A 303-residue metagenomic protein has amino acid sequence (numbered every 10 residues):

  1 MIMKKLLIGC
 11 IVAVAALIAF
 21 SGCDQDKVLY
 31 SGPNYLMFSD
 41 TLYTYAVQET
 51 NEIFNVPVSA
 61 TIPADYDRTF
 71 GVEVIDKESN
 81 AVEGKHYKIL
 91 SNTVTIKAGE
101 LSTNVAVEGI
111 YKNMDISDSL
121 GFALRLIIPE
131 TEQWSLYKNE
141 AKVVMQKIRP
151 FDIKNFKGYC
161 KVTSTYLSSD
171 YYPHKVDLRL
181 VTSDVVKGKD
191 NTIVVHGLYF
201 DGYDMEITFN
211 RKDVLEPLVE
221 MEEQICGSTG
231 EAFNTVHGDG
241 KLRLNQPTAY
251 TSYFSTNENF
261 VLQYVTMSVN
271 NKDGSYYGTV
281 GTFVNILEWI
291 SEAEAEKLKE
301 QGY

Functional and structural regions predicted by a protein language model:
I2, D24-N104, E108-T163, A295-Y303: Acidic/polar, low-complexity intrinsically disordered N-terminal segments immediately downstream of a Sec signal
I2-C10: Bacterial N-terminal signal peptides that target proteins for export
A13-L17: Alpha-helical transmembrane segments
I18-G22: C-terminal motif of bacterial Sec signal peptides marking the signal peptidase cleavage site
I148-Y303: Ser/Thr/Gly/Pro-rich, low-complexity flexible regions
